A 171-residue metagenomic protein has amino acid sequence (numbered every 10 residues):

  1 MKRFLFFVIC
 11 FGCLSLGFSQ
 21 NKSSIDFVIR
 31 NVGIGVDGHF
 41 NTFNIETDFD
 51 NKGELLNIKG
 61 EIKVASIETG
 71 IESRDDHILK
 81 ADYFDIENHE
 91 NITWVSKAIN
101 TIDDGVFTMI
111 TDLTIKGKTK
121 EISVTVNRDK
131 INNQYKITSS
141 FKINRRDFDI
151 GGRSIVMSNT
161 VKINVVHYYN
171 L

Functional and structural regions predicted by a protein language model:
F4-C13: Sec-dependent N-terminal signal peptides
G17-L171: Low-complexity, acidic/polar, glycine-enriched regions of mature
